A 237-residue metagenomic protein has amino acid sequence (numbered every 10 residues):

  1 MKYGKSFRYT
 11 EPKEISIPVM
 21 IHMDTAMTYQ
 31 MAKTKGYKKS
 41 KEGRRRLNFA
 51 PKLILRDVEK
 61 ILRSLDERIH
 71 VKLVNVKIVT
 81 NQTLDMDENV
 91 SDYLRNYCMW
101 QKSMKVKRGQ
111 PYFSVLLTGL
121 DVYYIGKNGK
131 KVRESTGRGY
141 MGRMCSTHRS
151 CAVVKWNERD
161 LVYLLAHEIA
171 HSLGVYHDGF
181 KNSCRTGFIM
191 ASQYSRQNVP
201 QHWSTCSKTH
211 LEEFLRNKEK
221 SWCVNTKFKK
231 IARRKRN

Functional and structural regions predicted by a protein language model:
M1-C145, W156-Y163: Fold-level signature of zinc-dependent metallopeptidase catalytic domains
M1-K13, L215-N237: Extracellular/luminal ectodomains of metazoan preproproteins built from arrays of small disulfide-bonded modules
V19, V58, R108, K181-S183 (+1 more regions): Generic low-polarity alpha-helical segments
Q30-A32, E67, V71, I125-N128 (+4 more regions): Intrinsically disordered, low-complexity regions enriched in proline, serine, glycine and charged residues
N81-D92, S146-K218: The catalytic-center signature of Zn2+-dependent metalloproteases
Q101, K105-V106, I125, G139 (+3 more regions): Fold-level signal for large, globular catalytic cores of enzyme and receptor domains
F113, T186-F188, W222: Extracytoplasmic/periplasmic beta-strand context in beta-sandwich domains, especially the cupredoxin/COX2 CuA-binding
